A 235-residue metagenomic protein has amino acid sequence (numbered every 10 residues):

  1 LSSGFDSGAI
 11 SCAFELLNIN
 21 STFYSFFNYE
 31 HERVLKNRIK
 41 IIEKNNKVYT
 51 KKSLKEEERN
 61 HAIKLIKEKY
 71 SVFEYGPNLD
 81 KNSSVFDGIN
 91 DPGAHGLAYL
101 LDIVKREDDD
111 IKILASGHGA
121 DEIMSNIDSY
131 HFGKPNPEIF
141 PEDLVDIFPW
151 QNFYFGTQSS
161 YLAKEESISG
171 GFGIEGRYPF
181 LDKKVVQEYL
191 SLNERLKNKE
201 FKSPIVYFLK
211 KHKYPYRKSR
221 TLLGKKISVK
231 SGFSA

Functional and structural regions predicted by a protein language model:
L1-I42, S53: ATP-dependent adenylation/pyrophosphate-handling site
F5-S7, N28-H31, E56-R59, H118-I123 (+2 more regions): Short, solvent-exposed loop/turn segments at secondary-structure junctions
I10-F14, G96-L100, V104, V185-E188 (+1 more regions): Structural preference for long, well-ordered alpha-helical segments in enzyme cores
F14-N18, V104, H131, N193: Active-site catalytic pocket residues across diverse enzymes, especially alpha/beta-hydrolases
T22-Y24, T50-K52, A115, P179: Hydrophobic/aromatic beta-strand patches that form the interior of the parallel beta-sheet core in alpha/beta enzyme
L35, I89-L97, L181, F201-I205: Hydrophobic (often cysteine-bearing) scaffold residues that line and stabilize catalytic clefts of nucleotide/cofactor
E57-D128, W150-G176: Conserved adenosine/adenylate-binding substructure
L114, G119-E138, D146, F155-A235: Mid-to-C-terminal catalytic subdomains of enzymes that bind/position adenosyl phosphate moieties or nucleic-acid
